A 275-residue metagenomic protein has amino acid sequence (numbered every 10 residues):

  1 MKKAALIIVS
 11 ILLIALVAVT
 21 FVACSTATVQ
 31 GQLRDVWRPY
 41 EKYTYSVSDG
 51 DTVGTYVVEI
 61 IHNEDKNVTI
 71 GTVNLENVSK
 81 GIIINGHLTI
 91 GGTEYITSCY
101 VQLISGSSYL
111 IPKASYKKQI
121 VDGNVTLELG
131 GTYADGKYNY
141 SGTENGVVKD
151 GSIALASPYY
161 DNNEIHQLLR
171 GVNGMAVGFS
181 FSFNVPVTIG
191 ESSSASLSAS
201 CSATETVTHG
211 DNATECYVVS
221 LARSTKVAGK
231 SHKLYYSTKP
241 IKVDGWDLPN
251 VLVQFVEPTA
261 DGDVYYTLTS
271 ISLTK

Functional and structural regions predicted by a protein language model:
M1-I7: Positively charged n-region of N-terminal signal peptides that target proteins for export
I7-L16: Sec-dependent N-terminal signal peptides
V22-A23: C-terminal motif of bacterial Sec signal peptides marking the signal peptidase cleavage site
T26-A134, F179-K275: Acidic, serine/threonine-rich low-complexity disordered tracts
G131, D135, N139-E144: A substrate-binding/cap region within the structured catalytic cores of diverse enzymes
E144-S202: Short helix-loop boundary/capping segments
